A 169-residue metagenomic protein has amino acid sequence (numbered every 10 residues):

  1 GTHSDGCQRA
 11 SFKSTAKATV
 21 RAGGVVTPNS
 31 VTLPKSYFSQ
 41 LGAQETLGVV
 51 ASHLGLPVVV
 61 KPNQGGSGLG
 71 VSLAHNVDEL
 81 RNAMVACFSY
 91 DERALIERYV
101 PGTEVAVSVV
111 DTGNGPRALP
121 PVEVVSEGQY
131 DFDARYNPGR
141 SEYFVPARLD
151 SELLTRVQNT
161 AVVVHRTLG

Functional and structural regions predicted by a protein language model:
G1, G65-G70, G102, S108-D111 (+1 more regions): Glycine-centered flexibility sites
G1-R9: Short, acidic/small-residue loops that bind anionic groups at enzyme active sites
G1-T2, T27, R117-A118: Short hydrophobic/aromatic-enriched beta-strand-loop microsegments
C7, S36-A43, G113-V122, G169: Short, mixed-charge, low-aromatic patches
R9-T103, Q158: Active-site nucleotide/adenylate-binding loops and adjacent lid/helix of ATP-dependent enzymes
G24, D150-G169: ATP-dependent carboxylate activation and anion-phosphoryl transfer catalytic cores that bind Mg-ATP to form
T46-V50, P146, E152, G169: Peripheral (often C-terminal) accessory segments that flank ATP-dependent C-N-forming ligase machineries
S72-N159: Phosphate-binding site of ATP-dependent enzymes
